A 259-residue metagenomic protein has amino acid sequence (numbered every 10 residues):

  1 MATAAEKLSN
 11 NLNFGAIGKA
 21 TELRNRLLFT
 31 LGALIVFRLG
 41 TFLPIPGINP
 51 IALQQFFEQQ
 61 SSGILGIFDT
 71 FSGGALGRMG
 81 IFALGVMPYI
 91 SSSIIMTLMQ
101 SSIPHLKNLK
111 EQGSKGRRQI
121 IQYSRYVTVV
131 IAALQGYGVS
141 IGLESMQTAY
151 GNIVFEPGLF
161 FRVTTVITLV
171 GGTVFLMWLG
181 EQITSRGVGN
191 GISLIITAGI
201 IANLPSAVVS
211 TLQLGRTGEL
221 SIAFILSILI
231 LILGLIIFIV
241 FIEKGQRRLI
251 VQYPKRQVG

Functional and structural regions predicted by a protein language model:
A2-K110, K115-G259: N-terminal cationic and glycine-rich segments that engage phosphates or anionic surfaces
